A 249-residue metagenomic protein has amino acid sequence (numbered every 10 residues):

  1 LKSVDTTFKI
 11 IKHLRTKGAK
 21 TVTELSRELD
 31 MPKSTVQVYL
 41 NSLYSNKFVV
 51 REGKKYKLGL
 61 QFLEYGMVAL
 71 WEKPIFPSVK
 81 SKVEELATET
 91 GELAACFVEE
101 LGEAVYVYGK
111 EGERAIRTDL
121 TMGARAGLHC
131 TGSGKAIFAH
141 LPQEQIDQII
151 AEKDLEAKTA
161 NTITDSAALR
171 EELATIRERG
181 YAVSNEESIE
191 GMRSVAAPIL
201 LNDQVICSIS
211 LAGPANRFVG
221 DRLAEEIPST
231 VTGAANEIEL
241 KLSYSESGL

Functional and structural regions predicted by a protein language model:
L1-F76, N236, L240: N-terminal helix-turn-helix
Q61-T90, V107-G109, A115-D119: Conserved segment of winged-helix/HTH DNA-binding domains
V83-G91, A95-V98, E239: Short regulatory alpha-helical segment in sensory/regulatory domains of signaling proteins that mediates
C96-L101, G109-K110: Short hydrophobic alpha-helical segments used for membrane anchoring or interfacial signaling
T118-E187: Short, solvent-exposed recognition segments
R193-A197: Short hydrophobic beta-strand micro-motif common in sensory/regulatory domains
I199-N202: Sensor-regulatory modules in signal-transduction proteins
C207-L249: Juxtadomain coupling helices with adjacent low-complexity linkers
